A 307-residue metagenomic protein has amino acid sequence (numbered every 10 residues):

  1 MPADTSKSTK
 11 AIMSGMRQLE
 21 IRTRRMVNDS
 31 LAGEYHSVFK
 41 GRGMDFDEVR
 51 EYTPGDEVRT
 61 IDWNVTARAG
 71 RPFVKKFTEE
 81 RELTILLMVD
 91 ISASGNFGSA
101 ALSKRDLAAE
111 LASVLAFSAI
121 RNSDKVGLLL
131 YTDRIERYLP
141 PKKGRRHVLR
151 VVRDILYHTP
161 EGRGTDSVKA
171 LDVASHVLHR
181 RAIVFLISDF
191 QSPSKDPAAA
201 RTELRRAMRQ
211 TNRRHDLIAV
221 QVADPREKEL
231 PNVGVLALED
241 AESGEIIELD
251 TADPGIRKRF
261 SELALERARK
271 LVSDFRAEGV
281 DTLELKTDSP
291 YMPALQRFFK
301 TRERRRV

Functional and structural regions predicted by a protein language model:
M1-R145, I183-S188, P193-A199, Q210 (+2 more regions): An amphipathic, basic-hydrophobic helix/alpha-beta surface used to engage anionic, phosphate-rich ligands or surfaces
M1-V38, M44, E48, E57 (+2 more regions): Von Willebrand factor type A / integrin I
R71-V74, A170-V173, L204-R206: A generic local structural motif
G95, S99, I155-T159, G279-T282: Short amphipathic alpha-helical interaction patches enriched in hydrophobic/aromatic residues with interspersed Lys/Arg
S103, H158, G162-T165, R259-E262: Short, surface-exposed alpha-helical recognition segments that flank or form part of ligand/macromolecule-binding
L111, K169-V173, R267: Well-ordered alpha-helical segments embedded in enzymatic catalytic cores
L139-D154, K300-T301: Short, electropositive alpha-helical surface patch
H147-A182, K195-A198, D224-P225: Von Willebrand factor
